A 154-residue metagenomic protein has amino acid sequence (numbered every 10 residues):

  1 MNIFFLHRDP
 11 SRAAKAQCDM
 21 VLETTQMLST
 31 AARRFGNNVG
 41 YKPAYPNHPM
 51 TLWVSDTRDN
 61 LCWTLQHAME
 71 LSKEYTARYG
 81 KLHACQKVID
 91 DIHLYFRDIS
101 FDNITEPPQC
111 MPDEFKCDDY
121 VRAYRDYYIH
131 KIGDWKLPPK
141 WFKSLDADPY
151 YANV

Functional and structural regions predicted by a protein language model:
M1-N47, T51-V154: Sequence termini and other peripheral, non-core segments
